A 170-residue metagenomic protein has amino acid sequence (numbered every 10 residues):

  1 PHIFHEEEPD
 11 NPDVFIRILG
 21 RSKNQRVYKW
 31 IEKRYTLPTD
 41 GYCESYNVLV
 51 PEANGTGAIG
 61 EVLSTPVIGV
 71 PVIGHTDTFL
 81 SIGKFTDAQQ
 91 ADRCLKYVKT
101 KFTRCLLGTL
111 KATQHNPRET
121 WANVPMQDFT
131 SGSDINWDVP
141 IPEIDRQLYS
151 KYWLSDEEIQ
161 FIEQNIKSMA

Functional and structural regions predicted by a protein language model:
P1-W137, E143, S150, Q164-A170: Polybasic, glycine- and aromatic-enriched phosphate-binding surface used to engage nucleic acids
Q147-I159: Short acidic, low-complexity intrinsically disordered linear motifs used for protein-protein interactions
